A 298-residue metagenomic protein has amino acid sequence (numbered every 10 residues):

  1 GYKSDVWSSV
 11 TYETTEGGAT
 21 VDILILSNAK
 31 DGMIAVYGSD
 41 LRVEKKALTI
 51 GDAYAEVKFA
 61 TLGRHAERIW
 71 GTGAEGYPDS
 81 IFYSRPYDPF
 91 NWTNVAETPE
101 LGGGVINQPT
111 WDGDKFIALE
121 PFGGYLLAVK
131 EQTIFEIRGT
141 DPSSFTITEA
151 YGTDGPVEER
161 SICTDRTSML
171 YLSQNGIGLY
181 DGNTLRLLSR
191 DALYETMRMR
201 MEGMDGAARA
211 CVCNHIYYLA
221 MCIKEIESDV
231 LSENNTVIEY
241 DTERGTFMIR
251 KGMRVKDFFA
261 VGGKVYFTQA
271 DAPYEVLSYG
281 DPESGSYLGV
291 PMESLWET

Functional and structural regions predicted by a protein language model:
G1, A29, S39, Y83-R85 (+1 more regions): Non-cytosolic beta-sandwich-type ligand-binding/adhesion modules
G1, R42-G51, G102-P109, T146-Y151 (+1 more regions): A short beta-strand motif characteristic of beta-propeller blades
G1, V36, G51-E136, R209 (+1 more regions): N-terminal beta-propeller domains
G1-A19, S144-I147, G152-M169, Q174-T298: Beta-sheet repeat architectures centered on beta-propellers
D5-A55: Hydrophobic or amphipathic alpha-helical targeting/insertion segments
L24-L26, I69-T72, Y125-K130, L170-S173 (+1 more regions): Short beta-strand motif characteristic of blades in beta-propeller domains
A29, G38-S39, E131, G139 (+2 more regions): Inter-blade boundary loops/turns of WD-repeat beta-propellers
K30, E75, Q132, T140 (+3 more regions): Residue-level signature of beta-propeller blades and closely related beta-rich strand-turn architectures in secreted
